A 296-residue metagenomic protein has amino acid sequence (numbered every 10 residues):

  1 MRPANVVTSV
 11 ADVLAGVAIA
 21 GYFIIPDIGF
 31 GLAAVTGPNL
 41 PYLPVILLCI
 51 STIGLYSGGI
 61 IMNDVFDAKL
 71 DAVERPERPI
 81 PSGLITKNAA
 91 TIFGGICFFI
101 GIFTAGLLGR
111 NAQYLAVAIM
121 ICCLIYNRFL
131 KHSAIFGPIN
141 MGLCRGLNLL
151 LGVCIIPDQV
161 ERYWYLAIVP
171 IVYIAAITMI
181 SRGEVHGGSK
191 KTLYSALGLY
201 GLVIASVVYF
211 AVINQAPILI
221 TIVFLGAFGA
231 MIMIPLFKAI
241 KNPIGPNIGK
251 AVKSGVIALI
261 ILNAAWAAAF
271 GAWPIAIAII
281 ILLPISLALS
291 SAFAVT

Functional and structural regions predicted by a protein language model:
M1-E77, L84-G95, A118, N127 (+2 more regions): Topogenic membrane-insertion module of multi-pass membrane proteins
R2, V6, G37-V45, C49 (+9 more regions): Hydrophobic, aromatic-rich alpha-helical transmembrane segments and their membrane-interface anchor motifs
A4, D64, I80-A90, L107-A112 (+3 more regions): Short, amphipathic, aromatic/basic-enriched membrane-interface segments that mark the entry/exit of transmembrane
V13, V17, G21, I102-G106 (+3 more regions): Membrane-embedded alpha-helical segments of multi-pass transporters/permeases
A20-I24, L108-R110, L130-K131, I155-I156 (+2 more regions): Short helix-capping/hinge motifs at transmembrane helix termini and TM-loop junctions
I46-T52, A68-C123, G142, N148-L150 (+4 more regions): Multi-pass membrane catalytic core of lipid/isoprenoid biosynthesis enzymes
I125-M141, L150-V153, H186, K190-T192: Membrane-anchoring/interfacial helices and their immediately flanking loops in integral membrane proteins
G146-L149, C154-T296: C-terminal membrane-associated helical module and adjoining short loops/tails
